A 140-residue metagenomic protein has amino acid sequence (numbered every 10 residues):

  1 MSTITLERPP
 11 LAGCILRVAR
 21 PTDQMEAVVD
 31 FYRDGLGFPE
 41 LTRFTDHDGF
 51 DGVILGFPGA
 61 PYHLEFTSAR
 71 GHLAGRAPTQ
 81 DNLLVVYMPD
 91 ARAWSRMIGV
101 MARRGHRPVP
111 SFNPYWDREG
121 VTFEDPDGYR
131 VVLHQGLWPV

Functional and structural regions predicted by a protein language model:
M1-L11, R17-R20, R43, I98-V140: Vicinal oxygen chelate
I4-E7, R70-A74: Short beta-strand/turn micro-motifs at beta-sheet edges
A12, R20-H63: Core segments of cupin and vicinal oxygen chelate
C14-D23, V53-P58, A74-A102, E119-E124: Vicinal oxygen chelate
L36-F38, F57-G59, A69, M101-H106 (+1 more regions): A generic structural signal for ordered secondary structure
D46-H47, A69-R70, D90-A91, P114-W116: Short beta->alpha connector loops
G59-L64, D127-V131: Short, charged/polar, Gly/Pro-enriched secondary-structure boundary elements
T67-H72, G136-W138: Acetyl-CoA-dependent GNAT
